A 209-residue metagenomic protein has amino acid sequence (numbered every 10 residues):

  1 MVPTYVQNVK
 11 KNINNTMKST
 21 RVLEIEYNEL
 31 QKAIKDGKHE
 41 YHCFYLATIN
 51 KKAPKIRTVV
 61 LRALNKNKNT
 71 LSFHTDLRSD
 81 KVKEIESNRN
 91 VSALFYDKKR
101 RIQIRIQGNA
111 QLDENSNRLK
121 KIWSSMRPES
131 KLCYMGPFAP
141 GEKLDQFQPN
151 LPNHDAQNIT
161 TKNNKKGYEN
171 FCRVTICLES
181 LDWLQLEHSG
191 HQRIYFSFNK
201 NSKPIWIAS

Functional and structural regions predicted by a protein language model:
V6-V9: Short hydrophobic alpha-helical segments enriched in small aliphatic residues
T16-K68, S72, K83-E84: An N-terminal domain-cap segment
C43, N69, N88-V91, N170-R173 (+1 more regions): Short, surface-exposed beta-edge/turn micro-motifs
K51, K66-N67, K98-R100, H188-S189 (+1 more regions): Short strand-connecting beta-turns/loops that link adjacent beta-strands
A63-R101: A short mixed-secondary-structure module that forms the rim of ligand-binding clefts
Q103-S209: Charged, gly/pro-rich active-site loop segments
